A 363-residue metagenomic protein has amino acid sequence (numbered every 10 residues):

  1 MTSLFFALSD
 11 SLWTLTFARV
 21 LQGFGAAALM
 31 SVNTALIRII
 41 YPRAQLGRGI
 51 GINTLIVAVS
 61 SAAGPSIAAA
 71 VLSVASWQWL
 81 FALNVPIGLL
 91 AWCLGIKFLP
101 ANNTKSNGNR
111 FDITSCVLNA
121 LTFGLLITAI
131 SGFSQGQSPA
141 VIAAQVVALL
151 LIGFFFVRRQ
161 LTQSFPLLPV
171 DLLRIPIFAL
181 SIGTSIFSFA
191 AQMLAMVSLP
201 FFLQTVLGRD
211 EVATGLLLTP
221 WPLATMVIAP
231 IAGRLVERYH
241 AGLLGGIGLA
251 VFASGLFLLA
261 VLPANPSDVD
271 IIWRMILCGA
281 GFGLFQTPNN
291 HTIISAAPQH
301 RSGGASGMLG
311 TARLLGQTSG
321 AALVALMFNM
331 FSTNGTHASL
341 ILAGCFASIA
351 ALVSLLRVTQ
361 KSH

Functional and structural regions predicted by a protein language model:
M1-T114: Helix-loop-helix hairpins in multi-pass membrane proteins, especially solute transporters
T2, T14, F24-G25, N33 (+6 more regions): 12-transmembrane solute porter fold
F6-A7, Q22, A26, A68 (+8 more regions): Hydrophobic alpha-helical segments with strong N-terminal bias
R48, L125-T128, G304: Short, solvent-exposed alpha-helical surface patches in well-structured domains
S73-T184, L217, A343-G344: Hydrophobic transmembrane-helix bundles of small-molecule transporters
